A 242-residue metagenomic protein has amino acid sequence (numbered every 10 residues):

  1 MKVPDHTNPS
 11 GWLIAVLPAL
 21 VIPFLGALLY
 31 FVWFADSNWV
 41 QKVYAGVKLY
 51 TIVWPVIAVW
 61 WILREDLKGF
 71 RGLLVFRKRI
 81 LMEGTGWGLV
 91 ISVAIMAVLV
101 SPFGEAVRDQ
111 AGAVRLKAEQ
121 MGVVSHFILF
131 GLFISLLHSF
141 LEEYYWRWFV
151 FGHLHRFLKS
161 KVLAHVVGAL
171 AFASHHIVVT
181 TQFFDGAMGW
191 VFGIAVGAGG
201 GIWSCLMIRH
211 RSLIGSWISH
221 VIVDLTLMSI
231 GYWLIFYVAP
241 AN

Functional and structural regions predicted by a protein language model:
M1-P9: Short, Lys/Arg-rich, polar N-terminal cytosolic tail immediately upstream of the first transmembrane signal-anchor
N8-W12, Q41-A45, R77-T85, E119-V124 (+5 more regions): Hydrophobic, aromatic-rich alpha-helical transmembrane segments and their membrane-interface anchor motifs
S10-A27, G86-V93, H165-A171: Alpha-helical transmembrane segments
W12-G69, R115-M121: Alpha-helical transmembrane segments in multi-pass membrane proteins
G26, H126-N242: Transmembrane helix-loop-helix hairpins at the membrane interface of multi-pass integral membrane proteins
A27-N38, V100-A106, I177-F183: Juxtamembrane "helix-exit" motif on the non-cytosolic side of transmembrane helices
L28-V32, W61-I62, A97, S101-P102 (+3 more regions): Hydrophobic membrane-targeting alpha-helices
N38-Y44, G69-S139, Y237-N242: Juxtamembrane helix-loop-helix connectors linking adjacent transmembrane helices in multi-pass membrane enzymes
